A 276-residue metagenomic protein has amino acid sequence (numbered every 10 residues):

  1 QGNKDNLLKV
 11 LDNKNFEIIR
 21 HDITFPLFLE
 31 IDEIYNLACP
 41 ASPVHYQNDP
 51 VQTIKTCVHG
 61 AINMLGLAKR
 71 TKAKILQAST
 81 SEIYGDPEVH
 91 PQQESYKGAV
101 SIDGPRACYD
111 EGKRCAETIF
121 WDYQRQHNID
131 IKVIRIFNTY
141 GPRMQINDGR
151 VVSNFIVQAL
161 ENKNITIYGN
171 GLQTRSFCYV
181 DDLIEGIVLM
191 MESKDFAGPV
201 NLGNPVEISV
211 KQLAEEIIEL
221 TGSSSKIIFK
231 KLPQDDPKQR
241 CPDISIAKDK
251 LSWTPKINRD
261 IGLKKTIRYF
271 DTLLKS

Functional and structural regions predicted by a protein language model:
Q1-T139, D181, K265, Y269-L273: N-terminal Rossmann-like NAD(P)+-binding domain of SDR-like oxidoreductases, especially those catalyzing
G2, L29, I146, I208 (+2 more regions): Residues that form or flank phosphate/diphosphate-binding pockets in enzymes that use nucleotide phosphates
K4, I62, P87, R143-Q145 (+4 more regions): Gly/Ser/Thr-rich beta-alpha loop segments that engage phosphate groups in nucleotides
D12, G104, M144-D148, V206 (+2 more regions): Residue-level signature of the cytosolic catalytic core of signaling kinases
H21, N138, V157-S276: C-terminal substrate-binding subdomain of Rossmann-fold SDR/epimerase-dehydratase oxidoreductases
I54, M144-D148, S176-Y179: Nucleotide-sugar-dependent glycosyltransferase donor-binding/catalytic pocket residues
Q77, Q126, M144-Q145, Q158 (+1 more regions): Glutamine-centric residue-chemistry signal
C108, A116, D148, V210 (+1 more regions): Conserved donor sugar-nucleotide recognition element shared by glycan-biosynthetic enzymes
